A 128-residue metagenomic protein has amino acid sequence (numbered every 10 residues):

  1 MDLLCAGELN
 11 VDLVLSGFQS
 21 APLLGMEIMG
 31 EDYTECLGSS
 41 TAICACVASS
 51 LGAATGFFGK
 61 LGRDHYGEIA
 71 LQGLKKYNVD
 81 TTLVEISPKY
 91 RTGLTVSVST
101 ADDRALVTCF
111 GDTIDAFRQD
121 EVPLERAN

Functional and structural regions predicted by a protein language model:
M1-K60, H65-I69: Glycine-rich phosphate/adenosyl-contacting loop at the front of the ribokinase-like
M26-E27, S50-N128: Conserved N-terminal subdomain of the carbohydrate kinase-like
